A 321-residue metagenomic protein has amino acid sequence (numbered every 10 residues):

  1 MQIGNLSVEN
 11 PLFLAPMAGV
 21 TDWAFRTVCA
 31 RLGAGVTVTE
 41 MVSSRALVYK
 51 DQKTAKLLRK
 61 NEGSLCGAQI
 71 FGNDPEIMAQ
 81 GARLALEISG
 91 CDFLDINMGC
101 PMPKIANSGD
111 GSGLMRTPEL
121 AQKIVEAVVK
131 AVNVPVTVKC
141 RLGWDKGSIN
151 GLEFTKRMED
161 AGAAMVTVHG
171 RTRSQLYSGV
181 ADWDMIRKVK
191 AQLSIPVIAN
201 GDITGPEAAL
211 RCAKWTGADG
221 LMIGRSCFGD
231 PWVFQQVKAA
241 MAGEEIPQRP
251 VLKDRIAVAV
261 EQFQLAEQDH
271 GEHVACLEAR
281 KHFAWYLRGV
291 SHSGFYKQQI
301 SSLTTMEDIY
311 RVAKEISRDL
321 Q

Functional and structural regions predicted by a protein language model:
M1-F13, R45-L65, C100, K104-S108 (+1 more regions): N-terminal small/glycine-rich loop or linker at the start of catalytic domains across soluble metabolic enzymes
Q2, M17-D92: Glycine-rich, positively charged N-terminal anion/phosphate-binding segment
G4, V8, L12, A18 (+7 more regions): Alpha/beta catalytic cores of nucleotide-metabolism and tRNA/nucleoside-modifying enzymes
L12-P16, T37-T39, C66-I70, L94 (+4 more regions): Hydrophobic faces of well-ordered beta-strands that scaffold small-molecule active sites in alpha/beta enzyme cores
M17-G19, V42-S44, F71-N73, G99-P101 (+4 more regions): Active-site beta-loop-alpha junctions enriched in small/polar residues
A79-D110, P118-I195: Alpha/beta enzyme core
M115: Aromatic- and acidic-residue-enriched carbohydrate-binding clefts of CAZyme catalytic domains
